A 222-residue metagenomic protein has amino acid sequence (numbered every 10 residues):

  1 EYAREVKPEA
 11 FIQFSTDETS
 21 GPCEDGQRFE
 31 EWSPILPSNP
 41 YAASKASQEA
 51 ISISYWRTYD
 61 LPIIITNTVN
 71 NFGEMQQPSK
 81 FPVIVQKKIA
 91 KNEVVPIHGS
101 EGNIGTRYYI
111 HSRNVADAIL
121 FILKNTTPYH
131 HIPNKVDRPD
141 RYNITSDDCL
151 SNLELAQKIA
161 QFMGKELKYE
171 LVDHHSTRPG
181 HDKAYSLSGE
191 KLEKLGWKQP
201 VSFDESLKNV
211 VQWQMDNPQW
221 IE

Functional and structural regions predicted by a protein language model:
E1-N39: Conserved Rossmann-fold NAD(P)-dependent oxidoreductase catalytic core, especially the SDR/UDP-sugar
A3-F11, L61-P62, V94, V136-P139: Active-site loop of short-chain dehydrogenase/reductase
E5, P22-D25, L36-I64, I89-A90: Active-site Tyr-X1-5-Lys
A10-S15, I64-N70, Y108, N143-I144: Structural signature of the Rossmann-like NAD(P)-dependent dehydrogenase/reductase core
T19-G21, L36-P40, I64-V83: Flexible, glycine-rich beta-alpha linker
P22-E24, M75, L153-L155: Short glycine-/acidic-enriched loop or helix-start segments at secondary-structure transitions that form or flank
I89-E222: C-terminal substrate-binding subdomain of Rossmann-fold SDR/epimerase-dehydratase oxidoreductases
